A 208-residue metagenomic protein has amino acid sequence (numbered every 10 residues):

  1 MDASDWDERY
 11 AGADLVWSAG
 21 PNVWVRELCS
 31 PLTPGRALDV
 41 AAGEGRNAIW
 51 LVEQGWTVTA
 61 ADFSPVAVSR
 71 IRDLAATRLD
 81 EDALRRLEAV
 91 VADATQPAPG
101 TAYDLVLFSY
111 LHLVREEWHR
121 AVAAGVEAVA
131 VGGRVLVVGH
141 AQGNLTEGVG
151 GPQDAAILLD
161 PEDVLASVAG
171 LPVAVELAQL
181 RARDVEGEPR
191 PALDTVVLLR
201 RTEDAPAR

Functional and structural regions predicted by a protein language model:
M1-L32, G143: Conserved class I S-adenosyl-L-methionine
L38, E44-T95: Class I SAM-dependent methyltransferase SAM/SAH-binding core
P97-L105: A short acidic, Gly/Pro-enriched loop at the edge of an enzyme's catalytic core that lines a small-molecule cofactor
L113, G139-L145, R181: Short "lid" loop at the C-terminus of a central beta-strand within the Rossmann-like core of SAM-dependent
L113-G125: A short, conserved alpha-helix within the catalytic core of class I
G132-H140: Conserved beta-strand signature within the Rossmann-like core of class I S-adenosyl-L-methionine
A156-E176: Short alpha-helix
D184-R208: Core SAM-dependent methyltransferase catalytic element
